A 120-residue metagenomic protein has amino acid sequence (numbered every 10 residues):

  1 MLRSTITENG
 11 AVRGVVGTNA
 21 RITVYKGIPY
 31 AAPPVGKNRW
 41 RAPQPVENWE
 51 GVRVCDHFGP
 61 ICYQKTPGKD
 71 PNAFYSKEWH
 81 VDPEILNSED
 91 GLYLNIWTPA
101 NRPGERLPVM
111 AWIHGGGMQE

Functional and structural regions predicted by a protein language model:
M1-E120: Non-catalytic accessory segments of hydrolases
